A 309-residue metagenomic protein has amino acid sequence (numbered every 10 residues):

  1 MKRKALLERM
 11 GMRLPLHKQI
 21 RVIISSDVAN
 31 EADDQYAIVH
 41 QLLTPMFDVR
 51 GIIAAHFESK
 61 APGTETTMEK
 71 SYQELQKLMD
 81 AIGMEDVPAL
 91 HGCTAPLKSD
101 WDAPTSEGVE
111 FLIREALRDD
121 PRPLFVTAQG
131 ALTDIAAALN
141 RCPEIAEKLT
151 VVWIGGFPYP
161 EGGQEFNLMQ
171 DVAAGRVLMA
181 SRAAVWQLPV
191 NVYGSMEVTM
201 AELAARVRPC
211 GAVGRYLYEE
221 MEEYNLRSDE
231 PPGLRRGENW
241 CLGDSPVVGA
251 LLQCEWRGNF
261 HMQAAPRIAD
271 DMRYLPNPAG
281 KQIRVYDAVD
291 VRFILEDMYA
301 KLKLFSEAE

Functional and structural regions predicted by a protein language model:
M1-E309: N-terminal acidic, glycine/proline-rich low-complexity segments
